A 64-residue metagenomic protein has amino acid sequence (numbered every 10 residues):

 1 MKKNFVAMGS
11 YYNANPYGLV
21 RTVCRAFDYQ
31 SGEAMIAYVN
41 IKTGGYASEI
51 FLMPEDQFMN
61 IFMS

Functional and structural regions predicted by a protein language model:
M1-K3, M63-S64: Short intrinsically disordered terminal tails
K2-N15: Short coil-to-beta transition motif at edge beta-strands of beta-rich domains
K3-N4, T22, A26, F58: Positively charged, low-complexity intrinsically disordered regions
Y11-Y12, L19, E33: Extended, non-catalytic scaffold segments that flank or surround catalytic motifs
N15-G18, Y46: Glycine-centered tight beta-turn/hairpin loop motif at sheet-sheet or coil-to-beta transitions
V23-F51: Basic/aromatic-rich interaction segments and small domains that mediate binding to polyanionic partners
G45-S64: Intrinsically disordered, low-complexity, charged/polar segments
